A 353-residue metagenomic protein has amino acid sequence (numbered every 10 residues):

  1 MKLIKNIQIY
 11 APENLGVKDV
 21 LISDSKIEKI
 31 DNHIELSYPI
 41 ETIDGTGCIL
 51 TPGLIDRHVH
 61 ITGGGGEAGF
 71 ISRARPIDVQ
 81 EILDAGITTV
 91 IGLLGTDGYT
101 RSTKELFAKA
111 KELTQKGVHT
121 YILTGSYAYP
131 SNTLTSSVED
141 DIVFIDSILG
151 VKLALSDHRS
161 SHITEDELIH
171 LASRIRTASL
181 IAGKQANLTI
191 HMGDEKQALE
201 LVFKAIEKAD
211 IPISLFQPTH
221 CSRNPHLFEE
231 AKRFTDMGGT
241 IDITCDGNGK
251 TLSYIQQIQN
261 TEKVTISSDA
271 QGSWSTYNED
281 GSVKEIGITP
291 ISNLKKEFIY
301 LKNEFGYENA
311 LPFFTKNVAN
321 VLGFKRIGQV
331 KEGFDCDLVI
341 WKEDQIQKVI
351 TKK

Functional and structural regions predicted by a protein language model:
M1-S37: N-terminal metal-binding scaffold of metallo-dependent hydrolase/deaminase domains
I7, S25, G47, H58 (+8 more regions): Divalent metal-coordination and catalytic microenvironments
I7-I9, K18, D24-I27, I327-K353: C-terminal cap of metal-dependent C-N hydrolases
G45-A108: Metal-associated gating/positioning segment near the N- to mid-region
G53-R57, V90-G92, T120-T124, L149-L155 (+4 more regions): Hydrophobic faces of well-ordered beta-strands that scaffold small-molecule active sites in alpha/beta enzyme cores
T96-F107, K116-I211, P225: Buried, small/hydrophobic-residue-enriched core segments of structured protein domains
R174-Y277, V283-K284: Active-site core of metal-dependent hydrolases
N260-W341: His/Asp/Glu-enriched, well-ordered alpha-helical/loop segment that forms or immediately abuts the divalent-metal
